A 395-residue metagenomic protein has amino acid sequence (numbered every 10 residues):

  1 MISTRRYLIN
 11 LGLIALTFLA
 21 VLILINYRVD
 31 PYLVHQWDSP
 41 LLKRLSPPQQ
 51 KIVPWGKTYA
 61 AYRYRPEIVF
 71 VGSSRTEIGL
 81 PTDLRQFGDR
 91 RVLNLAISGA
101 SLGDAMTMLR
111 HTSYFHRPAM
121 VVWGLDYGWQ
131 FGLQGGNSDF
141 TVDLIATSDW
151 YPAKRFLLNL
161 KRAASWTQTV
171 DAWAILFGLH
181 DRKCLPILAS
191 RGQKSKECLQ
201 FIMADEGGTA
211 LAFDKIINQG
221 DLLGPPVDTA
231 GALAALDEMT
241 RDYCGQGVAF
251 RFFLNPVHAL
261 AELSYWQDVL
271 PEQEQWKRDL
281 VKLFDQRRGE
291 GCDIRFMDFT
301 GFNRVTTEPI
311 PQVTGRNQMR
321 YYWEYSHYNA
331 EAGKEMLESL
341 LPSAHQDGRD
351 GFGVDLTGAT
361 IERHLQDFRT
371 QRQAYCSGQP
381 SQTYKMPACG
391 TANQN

Functional and structural regions predicted by a protein language model:
I9-R28: Hydrophobic membrane-insertion alpha-helices, especially the h-region of bacterial N-terminal signal peptides
R28-I52: Alpha-helical transmembrane signal-anchor/signal-peptide segments
R44-F70: Short extracytoplasmic
R65-V71, R75-L157: Membrane-embedded segments
M106-T107, T229-D237, V269-F284: Well-ordered, non-membrane alpha-helical segments in soluble/globular domains
G124-L125, Q134, S138-A249, N255 (+1 more regions): Secreted/periplasmic serine-hydrolase-like ester/acetyl group-modifying domain
C244-D268, D298-R304: Active-site segments of SGNH/GDSL-like serine hydrolases that catalyze O-acetyl group transfer/hydrolysis on lipids
D279-N393: C-terminal regions of proteins
